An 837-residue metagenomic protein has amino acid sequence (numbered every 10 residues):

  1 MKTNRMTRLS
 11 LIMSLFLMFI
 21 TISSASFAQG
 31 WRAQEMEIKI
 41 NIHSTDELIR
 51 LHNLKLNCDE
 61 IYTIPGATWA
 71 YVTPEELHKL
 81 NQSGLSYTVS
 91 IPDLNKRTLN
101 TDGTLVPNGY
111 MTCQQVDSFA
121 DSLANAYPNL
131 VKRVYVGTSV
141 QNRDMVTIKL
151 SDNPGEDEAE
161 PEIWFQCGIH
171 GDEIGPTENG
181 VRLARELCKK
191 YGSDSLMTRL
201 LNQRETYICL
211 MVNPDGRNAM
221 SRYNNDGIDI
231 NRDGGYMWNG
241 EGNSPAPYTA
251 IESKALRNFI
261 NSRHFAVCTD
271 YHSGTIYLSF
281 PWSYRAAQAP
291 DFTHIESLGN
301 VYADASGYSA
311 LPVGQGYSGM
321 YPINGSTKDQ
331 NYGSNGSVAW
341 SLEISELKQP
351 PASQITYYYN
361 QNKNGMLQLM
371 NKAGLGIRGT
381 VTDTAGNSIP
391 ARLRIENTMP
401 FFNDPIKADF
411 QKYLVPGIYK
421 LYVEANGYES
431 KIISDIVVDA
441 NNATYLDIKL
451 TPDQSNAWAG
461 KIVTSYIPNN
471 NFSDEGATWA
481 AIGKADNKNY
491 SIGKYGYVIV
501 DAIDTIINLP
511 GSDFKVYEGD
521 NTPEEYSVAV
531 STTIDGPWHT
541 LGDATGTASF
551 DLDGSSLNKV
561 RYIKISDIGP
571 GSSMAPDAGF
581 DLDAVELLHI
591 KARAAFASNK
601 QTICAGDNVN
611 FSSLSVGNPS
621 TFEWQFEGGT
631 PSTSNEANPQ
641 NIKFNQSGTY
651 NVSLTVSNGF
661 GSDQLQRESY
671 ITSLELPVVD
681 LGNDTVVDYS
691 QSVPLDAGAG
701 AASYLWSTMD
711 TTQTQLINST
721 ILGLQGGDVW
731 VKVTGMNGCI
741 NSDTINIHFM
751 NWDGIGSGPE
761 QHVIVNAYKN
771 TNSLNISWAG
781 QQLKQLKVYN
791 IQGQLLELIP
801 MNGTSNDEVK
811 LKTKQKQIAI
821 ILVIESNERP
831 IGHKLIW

Functional and structural regions predicted by a protein language model:
L9, I22-A28, T621-E623, T649 (+5 more regions): C-terminal outer-membrane/trafficking sorting elements
T104, N108, K132, Q454-I590: A domain-level signal for the mature, folded cores of soluble proteins
D157-F292, E296-N300, D304, Y308 (+1 more regions): Active-site/substrate-binding loop(s) of hydrolase catalytic cores
G376-T384, I448, L695: A short, amphipathic beta-strand motif
I389-V415: Short, acidic Ser/Thr/Gly-rich low-complexity loop/linker segments typical of extracellular and cell-surface proteins
P416-G427: A short, solvent-exposed beta-strand micro-motif common in secreted/extracellular proteins
G427-D453, F749: Structured interaction patches on ligand/partner-binding surfaces of diverse proteins
K591-N618, T630-N638, K643-N645, T649-N766: Proline- and Ser/Thr-rich low-complexity, intrinsically disordered segments
